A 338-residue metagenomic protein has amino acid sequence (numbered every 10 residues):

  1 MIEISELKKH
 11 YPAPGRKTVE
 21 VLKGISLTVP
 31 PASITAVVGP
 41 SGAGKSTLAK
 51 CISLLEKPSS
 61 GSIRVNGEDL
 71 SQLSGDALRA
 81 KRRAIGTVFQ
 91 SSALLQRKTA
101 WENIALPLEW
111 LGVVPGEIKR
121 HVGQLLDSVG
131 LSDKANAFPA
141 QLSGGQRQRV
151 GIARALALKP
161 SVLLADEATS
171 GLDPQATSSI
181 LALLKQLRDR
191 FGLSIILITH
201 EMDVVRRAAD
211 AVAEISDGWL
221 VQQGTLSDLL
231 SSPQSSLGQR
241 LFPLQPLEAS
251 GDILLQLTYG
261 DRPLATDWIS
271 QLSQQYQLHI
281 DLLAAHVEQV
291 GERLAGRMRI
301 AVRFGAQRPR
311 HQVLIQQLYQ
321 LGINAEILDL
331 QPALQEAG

Functional and structural regions predicted by a protein language model:
G15-K17, L70-G86, W110-P115, L229-P233: ABC ATPase NBD coupling module
S53: Helix-to-loop junction immediately C-terminal to a conserved catalytic motif
K98-A105: Short coil-to-helix segment of the ABC ATPase nucleotide-binding domain corresponding to the Q-loop/switch region
A137-A140, L158: Conserved signature/switch motifs of ABC ATPase nucleotide-binding domains
L163-D166: Catalytic Walker B motif of ABC-type/P-loop ATPase nucleotide-binding domains
P174-A176: Helix N-cap at the start of a conserved alpha-helix in ABC-type nucleotide-binding domains
